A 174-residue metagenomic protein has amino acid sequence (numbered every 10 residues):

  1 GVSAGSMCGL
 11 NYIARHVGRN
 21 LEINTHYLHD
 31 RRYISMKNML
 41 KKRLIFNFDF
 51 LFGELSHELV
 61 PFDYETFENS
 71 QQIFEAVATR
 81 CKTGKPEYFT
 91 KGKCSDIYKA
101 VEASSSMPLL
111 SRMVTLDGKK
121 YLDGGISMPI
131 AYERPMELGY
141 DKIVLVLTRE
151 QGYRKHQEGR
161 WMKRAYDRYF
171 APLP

Functional and structural regions predicted by a protein language model:
G1, L10-P174: Patatin-like phospholipase
